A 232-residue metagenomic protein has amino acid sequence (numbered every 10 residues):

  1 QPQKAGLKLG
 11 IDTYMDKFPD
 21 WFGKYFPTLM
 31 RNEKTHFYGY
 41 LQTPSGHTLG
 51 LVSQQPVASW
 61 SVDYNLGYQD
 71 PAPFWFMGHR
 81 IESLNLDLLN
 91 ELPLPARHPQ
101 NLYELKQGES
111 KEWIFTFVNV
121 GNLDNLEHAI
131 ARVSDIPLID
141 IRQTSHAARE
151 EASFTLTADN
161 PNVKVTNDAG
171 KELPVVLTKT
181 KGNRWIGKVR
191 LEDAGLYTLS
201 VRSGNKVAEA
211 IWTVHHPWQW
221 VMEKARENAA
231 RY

Functional and structural regions predicted by a protein language model:
Q3-R142: Beta-strand-rich recognition/accessory modules
Q55, L156-A158, L191: Non-cytosolic beta-sheet module surface loops
Q100, S110-I114, E151-S153, R184-I186 (+2 more regions): Intrinsic-disorder/low-complexity, polar/charged segments enriched in Ser/Thr/Lys/Arg/Asp/Glu/Gln
Q107, A148, L191-A194: Surface-exposed loops/turns
I114-V118, T155-T157, S200-R202: Residue-level recognition of well-ordered beta-strand positions that form the cores of beta-sheet-rich folds across
R132-T180: Contiguous segments within soluble domain cores/interaction surfaces
L138-S153, K206-Y232: An acidic-aromatic substrate-binding cleft motif
N160-M222: Extended acidic/polar, glycine-enriched regions that form or flank non-catalytic beta-rich accessory modules
